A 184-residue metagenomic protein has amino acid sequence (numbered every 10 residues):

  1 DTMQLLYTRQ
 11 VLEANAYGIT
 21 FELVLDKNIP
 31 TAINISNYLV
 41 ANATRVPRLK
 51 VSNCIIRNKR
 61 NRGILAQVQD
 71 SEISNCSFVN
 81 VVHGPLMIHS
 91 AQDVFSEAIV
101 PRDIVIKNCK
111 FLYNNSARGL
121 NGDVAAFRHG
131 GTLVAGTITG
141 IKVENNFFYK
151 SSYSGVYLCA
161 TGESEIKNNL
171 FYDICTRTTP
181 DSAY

Functional and structural regions predicted by a protein language model:
D1, V134, P180-D181: Composition-driven recognition of long, C-terminal low-complexity regions enriched in serine/threonine
T2-K59, L65, D70: Small/polar beta-strand repeat architecture
L6, V46, V51, K59 (+14 more regions): Parallel beta-helix/beta-solenoid
L25-T31, M87-Q92, F111-S116, A126-G131 (+1 more regions): Short regulatory "switch" loops immediately downstream of catalytic or recognition motifs within protein catalytic
N28-P30, I56, S71, F78 (+3 more regions): Short, glycine-/Ser/Thr-/acidic-enriched flexible segments
Y38-A41, N61, Q92-E97, F127-V134: Short, recurring structural edge motifs at helix starts
R60-Q67, V82-H89, N115-V124, S152-C159 (+1 more regions): Short glycine/acidic-rich loop motifs that flank beta-strands on beta-rich extracellular proteins
